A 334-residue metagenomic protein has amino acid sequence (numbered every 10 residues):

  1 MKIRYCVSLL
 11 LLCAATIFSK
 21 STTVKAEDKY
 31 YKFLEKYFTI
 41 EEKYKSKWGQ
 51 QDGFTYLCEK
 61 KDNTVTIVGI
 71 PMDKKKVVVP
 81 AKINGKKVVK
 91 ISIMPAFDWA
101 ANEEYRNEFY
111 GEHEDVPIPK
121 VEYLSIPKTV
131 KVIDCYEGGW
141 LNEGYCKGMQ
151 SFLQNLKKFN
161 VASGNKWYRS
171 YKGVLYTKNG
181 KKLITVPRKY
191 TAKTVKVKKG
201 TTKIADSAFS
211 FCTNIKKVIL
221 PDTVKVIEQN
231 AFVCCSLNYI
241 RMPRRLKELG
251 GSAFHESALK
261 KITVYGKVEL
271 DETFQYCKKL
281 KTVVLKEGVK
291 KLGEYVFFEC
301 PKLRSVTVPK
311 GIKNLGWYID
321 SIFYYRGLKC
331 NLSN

Functional and structural regions predicted by a protein language model:
M1-C6: Positively charged n-region of N-terminal signal peptides that target proteins for export
S8-T16: Hydrophobic helical h-region of N-terminal Sec-dependent signal peptides in bacterial secretory/periplasmic proteins
A15-T23: C-terminal segment of classical bacterial N-terminal signal peptides
T22-Q51: Low-complexity, acidic Ser/Thr/Pro-rich repeat tracts that form intrinsically disordered stalk/linker regions of very
C58-V65, M72-V89, A101-V132, L141-V174 (+8 more regions): Structural signature of tandem-repeat unit edges
P95-A100: Acidic, Ser/Thr
E137-G138, D320: Short coil/turn segments at secondary-structure boundaries
I184, D206-A208, E228-A231, G250-A253 (+3 more regions): Consensus positions within tandem repeat domains that build extended binding/scaffold surfaces
